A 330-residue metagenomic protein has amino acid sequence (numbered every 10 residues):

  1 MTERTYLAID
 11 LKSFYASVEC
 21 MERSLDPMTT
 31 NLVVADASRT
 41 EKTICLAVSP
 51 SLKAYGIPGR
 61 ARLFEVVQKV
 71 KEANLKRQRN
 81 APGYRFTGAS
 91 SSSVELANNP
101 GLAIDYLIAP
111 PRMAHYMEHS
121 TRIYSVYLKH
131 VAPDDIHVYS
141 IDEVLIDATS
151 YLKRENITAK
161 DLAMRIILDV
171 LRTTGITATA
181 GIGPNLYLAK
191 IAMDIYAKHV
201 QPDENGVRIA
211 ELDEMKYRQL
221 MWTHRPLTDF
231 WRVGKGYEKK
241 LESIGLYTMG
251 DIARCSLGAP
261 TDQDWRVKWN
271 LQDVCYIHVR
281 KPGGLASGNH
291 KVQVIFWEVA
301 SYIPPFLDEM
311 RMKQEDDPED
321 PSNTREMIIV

Functional and structural regions predicted by a protein language model:
M1-G283, G288, V292-P318, M327-I329: Gly/Gly-Pro- and Ser/Thr-rich, intrinsically disordered tail segments characteristic of DNA damage-repair and tolerance
